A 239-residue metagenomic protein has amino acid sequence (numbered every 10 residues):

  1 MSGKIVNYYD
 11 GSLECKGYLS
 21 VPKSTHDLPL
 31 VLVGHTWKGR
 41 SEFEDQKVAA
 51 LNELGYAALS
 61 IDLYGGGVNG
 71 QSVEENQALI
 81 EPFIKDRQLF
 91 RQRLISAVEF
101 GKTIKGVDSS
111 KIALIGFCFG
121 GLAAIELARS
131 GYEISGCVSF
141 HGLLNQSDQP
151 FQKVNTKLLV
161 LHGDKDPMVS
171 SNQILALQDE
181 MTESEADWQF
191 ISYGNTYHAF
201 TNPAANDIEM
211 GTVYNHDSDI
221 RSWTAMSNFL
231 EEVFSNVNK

Functional and structural regions predicted by a protein language model:
M1-K239: N-terminal cap/leader regions of alpha/beta-hydrolase-fold enzymes, predominantly small-molecule hydrolases
